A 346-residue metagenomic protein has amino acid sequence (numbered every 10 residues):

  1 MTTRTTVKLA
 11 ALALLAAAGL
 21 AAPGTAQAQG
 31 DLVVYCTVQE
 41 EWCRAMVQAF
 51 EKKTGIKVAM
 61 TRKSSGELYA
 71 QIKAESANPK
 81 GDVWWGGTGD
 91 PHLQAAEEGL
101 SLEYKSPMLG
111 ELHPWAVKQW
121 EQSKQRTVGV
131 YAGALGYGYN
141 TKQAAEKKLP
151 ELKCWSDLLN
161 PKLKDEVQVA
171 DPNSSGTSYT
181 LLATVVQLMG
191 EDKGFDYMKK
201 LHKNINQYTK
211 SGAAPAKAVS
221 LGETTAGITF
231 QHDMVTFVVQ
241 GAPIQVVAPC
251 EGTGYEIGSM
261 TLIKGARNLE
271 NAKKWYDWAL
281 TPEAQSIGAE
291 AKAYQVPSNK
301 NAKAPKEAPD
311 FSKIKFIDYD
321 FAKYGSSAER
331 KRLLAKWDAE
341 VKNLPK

Functional and structural regions predicted by a protein language model:
Q29-Q94: Early extracytoplasmic/lumenal segment of secretory-pathway proteins
T37, E41-R44, K80-E223: Extracytoplasmic ligand-binding site segments that recognize negatively charged/polar headgroups
D90-Q94, S220, T225-P243: A ligand-binding cleft/hinge motif common to bilobed small-molecule-binding domains
L102-E111, T127, S156, A242-G254 (+1 more regions): Short beta-strand->loop
G133, Y197-H202, Y208-T209, Q240-K264 (+1 more regions): Periplasmic-binding protein-like
G138-Q143, A183, I257-N268, I287-G288: A bilobed periplasmic-binding-protein/Venus flytrap-type ligand-binding module shared by bacterial periplasmic
I263-F321: Mature extracytoplasmic/periplasmic domains
D320-K346: Conserved C-terminal helix/tail region of periplasmic/extracytoplasmic solute-binding proteins
